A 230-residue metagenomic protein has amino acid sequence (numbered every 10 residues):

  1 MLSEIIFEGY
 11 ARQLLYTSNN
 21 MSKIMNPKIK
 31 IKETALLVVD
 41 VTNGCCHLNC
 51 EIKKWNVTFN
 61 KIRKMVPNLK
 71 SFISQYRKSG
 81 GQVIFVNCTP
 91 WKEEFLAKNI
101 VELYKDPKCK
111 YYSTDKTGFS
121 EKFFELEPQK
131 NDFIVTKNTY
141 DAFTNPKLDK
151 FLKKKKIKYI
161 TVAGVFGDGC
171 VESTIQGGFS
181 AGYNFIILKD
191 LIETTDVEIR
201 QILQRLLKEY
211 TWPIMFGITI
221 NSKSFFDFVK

Functional and structural regions predicted by a protein language model:
L2-A35, K78-S79, W91, L103-K230: Active-site-adjacent betaalpha module
A35-V41: N-terminal nucleotide-binding beta1-loop-alpha1 segment
T42-H47: Short acidic, Gly/Ser-rich segments with clustered Asp/Glu that frequently serve as metal-coordination loops in enzyme
E51-K61: Short glycine-enriched, charge-decorated loop/helix-capping segments at active-site entrances that position
K64-Q82: A short, N-terminal amphipathic alpha-helix
C88: Conserved H-loop
A97-E102: Polar, low-complexity loop segments and adjacent catalytic/binding residues used for recognizing and processing sugar
